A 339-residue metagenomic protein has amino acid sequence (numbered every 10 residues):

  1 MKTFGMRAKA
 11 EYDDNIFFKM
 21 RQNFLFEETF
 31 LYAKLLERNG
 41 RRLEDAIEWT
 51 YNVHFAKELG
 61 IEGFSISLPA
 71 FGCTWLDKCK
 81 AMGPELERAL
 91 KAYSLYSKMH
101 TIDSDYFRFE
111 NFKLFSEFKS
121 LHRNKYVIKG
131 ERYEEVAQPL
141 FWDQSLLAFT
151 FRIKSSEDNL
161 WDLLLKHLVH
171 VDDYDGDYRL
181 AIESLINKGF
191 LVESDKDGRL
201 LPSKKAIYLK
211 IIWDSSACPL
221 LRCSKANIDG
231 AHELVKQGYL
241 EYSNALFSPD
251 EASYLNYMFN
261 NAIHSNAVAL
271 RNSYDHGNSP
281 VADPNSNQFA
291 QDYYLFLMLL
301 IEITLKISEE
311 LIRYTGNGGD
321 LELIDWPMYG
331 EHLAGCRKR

Functional and structural regions predicted by a protein language model:
M1-I66, K98, S253-M328: Charge-enriched, short contiguous segments at helix-coil
E87, K91-G176, A231-E233: Short amphipathic alpha-helical interface segments
F151-W161, L180, F247, A262-L270: Helix-boundary capping/turn motifs
V171-Y174, K236-N272: Short, mixed-charge amphipathic alpha-helical segments
G176-V192: Basic amphipathic alpha-helical segments that dock to polyanions
I186, D197-P202, A206, I312-R339: Long, compositionally biased intrinsically disordered regions
S194-R222, N272: Accessory beta->alpha helical hairpin/"wing" motif in late/C-terminal subdomains of nucleic-acid enzymes
D214-E251: Feature for intrinsically disordered/low-complexity regulatory segments and propeptides
